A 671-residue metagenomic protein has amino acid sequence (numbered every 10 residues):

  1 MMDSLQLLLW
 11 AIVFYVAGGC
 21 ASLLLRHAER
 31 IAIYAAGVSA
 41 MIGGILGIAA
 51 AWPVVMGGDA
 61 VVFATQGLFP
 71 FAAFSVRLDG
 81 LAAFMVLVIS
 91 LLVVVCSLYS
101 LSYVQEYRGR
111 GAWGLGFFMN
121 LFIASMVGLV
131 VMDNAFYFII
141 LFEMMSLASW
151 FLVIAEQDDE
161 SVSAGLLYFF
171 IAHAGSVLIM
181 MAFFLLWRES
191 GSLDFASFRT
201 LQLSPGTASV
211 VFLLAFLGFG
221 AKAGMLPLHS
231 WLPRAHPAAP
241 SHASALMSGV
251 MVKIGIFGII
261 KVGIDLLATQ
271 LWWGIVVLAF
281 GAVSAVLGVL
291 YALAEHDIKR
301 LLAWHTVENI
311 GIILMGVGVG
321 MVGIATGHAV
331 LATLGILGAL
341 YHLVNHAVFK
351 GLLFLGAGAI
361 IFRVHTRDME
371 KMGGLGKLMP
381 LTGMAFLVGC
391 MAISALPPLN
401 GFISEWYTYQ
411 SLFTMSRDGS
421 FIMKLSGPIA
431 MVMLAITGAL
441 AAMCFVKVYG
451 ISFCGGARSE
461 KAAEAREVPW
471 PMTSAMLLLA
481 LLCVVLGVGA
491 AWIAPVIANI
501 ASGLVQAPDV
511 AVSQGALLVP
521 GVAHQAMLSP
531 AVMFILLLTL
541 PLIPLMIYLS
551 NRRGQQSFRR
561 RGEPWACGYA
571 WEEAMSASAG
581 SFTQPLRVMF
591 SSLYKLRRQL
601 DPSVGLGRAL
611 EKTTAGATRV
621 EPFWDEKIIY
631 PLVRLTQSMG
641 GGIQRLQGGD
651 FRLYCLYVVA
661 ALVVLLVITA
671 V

Functional and structural regions predicted by a protein language model:
M2-L9, C20-F117, G191-Q202, S557-A566: Transmembrane helix-loop-helix hairpins at membrane boundaries of multipass inner-membrane proteins
W10-A28, G220-G224, A285: N-terminal signal-anchor/start-transfer transmembrane helix
G19-L23, L98, V289, V448 (+2 more regions): Alpha-helical transmembrane segments
V38-W52, G175-M181, F386-P398, A475-A498: Hydrophobic alpha-helical membrane-insertion segments
V61-P70, A196-T200, V330, Y407-F421 (+1 more regions): Membrane-interfacial helical/loop segments at transmembrane boundaries in membrane proteins
S75-S90, T207-G220, I422-G438, G515-L542: Hydrophobic alpha-helical transmembrane segments
V95-F138, A148-E467: Hydrophobic transmembrane alpha-helices and their helix-loop junctions in integral membrane proteins
I493-L538, Y548-V671: Aromatic-capped, Gly/Pro-kinked transmembrane alpha-helices
